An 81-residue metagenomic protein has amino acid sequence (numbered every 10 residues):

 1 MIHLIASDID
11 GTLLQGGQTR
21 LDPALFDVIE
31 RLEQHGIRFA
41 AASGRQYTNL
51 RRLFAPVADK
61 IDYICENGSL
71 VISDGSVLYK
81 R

Functional and structural regions predicted by a protein language model:
M1-I2, D8, K60, E66: A structure-centric signal for secondary-structure junctions around beta-strands
I2-Q18: Asp-based phosphoryl-transfer active-site loop
Q18-T19, R51: Conserved strand-to-helix beginnings and helix N-cap segments that scaffold or border functional pockets
L21-P23: A short acidic/small-residue loop/turn micro-motif
L25-R81: Active-site phosphate-binding/coordination module
